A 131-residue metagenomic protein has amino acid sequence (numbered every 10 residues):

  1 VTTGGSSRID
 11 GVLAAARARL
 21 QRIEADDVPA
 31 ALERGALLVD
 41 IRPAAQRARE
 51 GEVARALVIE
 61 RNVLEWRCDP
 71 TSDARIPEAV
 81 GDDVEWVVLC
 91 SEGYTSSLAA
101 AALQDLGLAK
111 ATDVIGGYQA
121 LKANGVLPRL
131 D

Functional and structural regions predicted by a protein language model:
V1-L37, A44-W86, Y94-D131: Rhodanese-like catalytic fold shared by cysteine-dependent sulfurtransferases and DSP/PTP-type phosphatases
L89: Short, surface-exposed ligand- or partner-binding patches at beta-edge/loop junctions that are enriched in aromatics
